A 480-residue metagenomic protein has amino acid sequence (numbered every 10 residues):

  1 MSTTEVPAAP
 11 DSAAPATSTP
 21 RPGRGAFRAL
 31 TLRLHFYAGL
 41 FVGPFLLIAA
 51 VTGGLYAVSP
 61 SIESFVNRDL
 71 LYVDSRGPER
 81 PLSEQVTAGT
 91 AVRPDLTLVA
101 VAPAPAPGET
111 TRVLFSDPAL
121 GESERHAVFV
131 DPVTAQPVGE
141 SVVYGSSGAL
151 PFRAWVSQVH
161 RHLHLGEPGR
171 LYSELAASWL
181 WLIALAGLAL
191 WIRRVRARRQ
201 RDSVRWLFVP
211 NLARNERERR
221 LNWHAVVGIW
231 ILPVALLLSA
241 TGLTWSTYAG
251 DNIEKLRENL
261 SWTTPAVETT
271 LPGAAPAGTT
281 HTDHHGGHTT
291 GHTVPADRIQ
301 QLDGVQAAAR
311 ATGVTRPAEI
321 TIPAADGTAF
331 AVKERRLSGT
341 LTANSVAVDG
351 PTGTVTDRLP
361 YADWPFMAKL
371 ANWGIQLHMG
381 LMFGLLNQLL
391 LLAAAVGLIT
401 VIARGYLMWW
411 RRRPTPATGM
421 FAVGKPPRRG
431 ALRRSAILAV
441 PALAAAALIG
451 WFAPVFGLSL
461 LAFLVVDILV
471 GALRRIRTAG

Functional and structural regions predicted by a protein language model:
M1-G480: Conserved histidines in hydrophobic membrane contexts and catalytic metal-binding motifs
